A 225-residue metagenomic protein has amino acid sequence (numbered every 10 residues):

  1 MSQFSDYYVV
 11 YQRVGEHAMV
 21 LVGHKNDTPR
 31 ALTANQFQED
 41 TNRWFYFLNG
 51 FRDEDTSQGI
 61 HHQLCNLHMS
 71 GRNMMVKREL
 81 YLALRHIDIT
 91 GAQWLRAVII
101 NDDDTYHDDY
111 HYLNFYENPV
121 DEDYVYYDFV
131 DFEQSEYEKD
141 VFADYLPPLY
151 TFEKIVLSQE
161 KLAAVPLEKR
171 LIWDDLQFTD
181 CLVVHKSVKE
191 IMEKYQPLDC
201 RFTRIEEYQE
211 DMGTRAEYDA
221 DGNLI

Functional and structural regions predicted by a protein language model:
S2-G59: N-terminal ordered "arm"
S2-Y7, Y106-F115, P119-I225: Acidic, proline/glycine-rich low-complexity IDRs
Y11-Q12, R96, R204: Pocket-edge structural micro-motifs
T28-Q36, D53-T56, R72-K77, D140-L146 (+2 more regions): A broad, low-specificity signal for short, low-complexity segments enriched in glycine/proline and polar/charged
L32-A34, E79-L82, A97-D102, S158-E160 (+1 more regions): Intrinsically disordered, low-complexity boundary segments flanking structured domains
W44-F47, H61-L64, F152-V156: Short acidic/polar alpha-helix capping motifs at helix-coil junctions
S57-R72, R170-W173: Glycine-rich, often proline-containing surface loops adjacent to acidic residues and nearby aromatics that form
L67-Y124: Aromatic- and glycine-enriched beta-alpha-beta binding-site module
